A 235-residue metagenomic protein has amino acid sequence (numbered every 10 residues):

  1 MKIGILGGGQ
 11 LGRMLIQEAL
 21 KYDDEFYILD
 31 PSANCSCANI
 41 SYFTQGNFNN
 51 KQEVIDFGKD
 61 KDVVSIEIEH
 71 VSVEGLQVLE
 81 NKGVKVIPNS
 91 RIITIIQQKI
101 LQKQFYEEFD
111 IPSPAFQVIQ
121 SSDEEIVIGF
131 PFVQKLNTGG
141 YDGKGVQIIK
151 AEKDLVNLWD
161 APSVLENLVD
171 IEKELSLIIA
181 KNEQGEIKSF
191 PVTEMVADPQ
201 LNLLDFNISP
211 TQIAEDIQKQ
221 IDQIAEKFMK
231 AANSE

Functional and structural regions predicted by a protein language model:
M1-I92, I96-Q97: ATP-binding N-terminal substructure of ATP-dependent carboxylate-amine bond-forming enzymes
Y27, S65, V86-I87, V133 (+2 more regions): Structural detector of well-ordered beta-strand residues that form the stable sheet scaffold of enzyme domains
F43-F48, Q117-S121, I149-K150: Short acidic-hydrophobic, aromatic-tinged amphipathic segments that line or gate anion-handling sites
K51-D60, D123-I128, V156-N157: Short amphipathic alpha-helix with an adjacent loop that forms part of the alpha/beta core around
E69-V71, N137-G139, A180: Short glycine-rich anion-binding loops that position phosphate/pyrophosphate groups of nucleotides and phosphorylated
N89-V146: A conserved helix-loop-beta module that forms one wall/lid of the active-site cleft in ATP-utilizing catalytic domains
G145-E235: Internal nucleotide-binding/catalytic subdomain
